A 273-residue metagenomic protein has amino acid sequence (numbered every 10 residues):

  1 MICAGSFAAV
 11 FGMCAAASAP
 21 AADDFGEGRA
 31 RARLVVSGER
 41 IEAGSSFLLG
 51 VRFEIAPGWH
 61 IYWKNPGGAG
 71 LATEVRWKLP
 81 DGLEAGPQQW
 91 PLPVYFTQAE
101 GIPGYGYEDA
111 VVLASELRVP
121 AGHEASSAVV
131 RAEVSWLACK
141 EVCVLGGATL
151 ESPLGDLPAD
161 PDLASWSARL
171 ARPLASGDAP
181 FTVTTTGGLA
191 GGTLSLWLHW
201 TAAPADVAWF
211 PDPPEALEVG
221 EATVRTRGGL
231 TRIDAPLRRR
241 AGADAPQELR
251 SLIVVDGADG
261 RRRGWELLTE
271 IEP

Functional and structural regions predicted by a protein language model:
I2-A15: Bacterial N-terminal signal peptides
S18-P273: Extracellular/lumen-exposed scaffold segments
